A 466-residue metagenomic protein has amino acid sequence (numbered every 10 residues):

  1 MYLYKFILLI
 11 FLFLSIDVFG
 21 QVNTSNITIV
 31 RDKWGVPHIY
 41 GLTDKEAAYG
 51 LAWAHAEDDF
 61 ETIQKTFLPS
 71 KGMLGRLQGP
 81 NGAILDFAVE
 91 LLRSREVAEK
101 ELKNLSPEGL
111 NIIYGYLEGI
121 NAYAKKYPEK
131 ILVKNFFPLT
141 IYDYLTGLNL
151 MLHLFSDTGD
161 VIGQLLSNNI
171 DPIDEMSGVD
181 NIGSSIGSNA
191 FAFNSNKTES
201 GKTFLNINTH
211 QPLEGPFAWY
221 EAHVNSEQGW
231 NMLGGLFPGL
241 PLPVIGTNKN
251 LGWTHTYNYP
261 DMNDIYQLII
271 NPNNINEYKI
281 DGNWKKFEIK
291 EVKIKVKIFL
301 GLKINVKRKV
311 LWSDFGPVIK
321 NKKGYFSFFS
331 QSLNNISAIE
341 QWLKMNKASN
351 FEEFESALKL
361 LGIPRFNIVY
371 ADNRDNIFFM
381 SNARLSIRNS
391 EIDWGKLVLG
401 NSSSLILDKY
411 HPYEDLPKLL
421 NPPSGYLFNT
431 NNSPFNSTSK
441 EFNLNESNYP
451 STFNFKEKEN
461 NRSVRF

Functional and structural regions predicted by a protein language model:
Y4-L14: Sec-dependent N-terminal signal peptides
V18-G20: Boundary at the C-terminal end of the N-terminal hydrophobic targeting segment
V22-P216, E221-G229, L233-L242, T247 (+1 more regions): Substrate-recognition/specificity elements adjacent to catalytic centers across diverse enzyme folds
G50, V97-N111, I339-M345, Y449-E457 (+1 more regions): Second-shell loop/turn segments in exported
F60, K71, L110, L117 (+4 more regions): Extracytoplasmic/secreted envelope proteins and their assembly/folding machinery, especially bacterial periplasmic
S185, S226-Q228, G234-P238, G246-L251 (+1 more regions): Glycine- and hydrophobic-rich flexible loops that cap the catalytic core of alpha/beta enzyme folds
I363-R465: Hydrophobic alpha-helical segments
